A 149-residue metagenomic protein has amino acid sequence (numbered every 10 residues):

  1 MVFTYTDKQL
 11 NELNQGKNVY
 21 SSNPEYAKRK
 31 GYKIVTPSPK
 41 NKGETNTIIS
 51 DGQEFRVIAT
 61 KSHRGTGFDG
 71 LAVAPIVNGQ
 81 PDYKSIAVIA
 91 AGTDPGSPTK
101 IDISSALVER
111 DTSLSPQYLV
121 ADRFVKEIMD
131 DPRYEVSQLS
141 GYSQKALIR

Functional and structural regions predicted by a protein language model:
M1-Y32: N-terminal low-complexity, Ser/Thr- and acidic-residue-enriched intrinsically disordered segments
P24, K30, T36-S143, L147: A conserved cap/lid and substrate-binding interface adjacent to the catalytic center of lipid-processing enzymes
